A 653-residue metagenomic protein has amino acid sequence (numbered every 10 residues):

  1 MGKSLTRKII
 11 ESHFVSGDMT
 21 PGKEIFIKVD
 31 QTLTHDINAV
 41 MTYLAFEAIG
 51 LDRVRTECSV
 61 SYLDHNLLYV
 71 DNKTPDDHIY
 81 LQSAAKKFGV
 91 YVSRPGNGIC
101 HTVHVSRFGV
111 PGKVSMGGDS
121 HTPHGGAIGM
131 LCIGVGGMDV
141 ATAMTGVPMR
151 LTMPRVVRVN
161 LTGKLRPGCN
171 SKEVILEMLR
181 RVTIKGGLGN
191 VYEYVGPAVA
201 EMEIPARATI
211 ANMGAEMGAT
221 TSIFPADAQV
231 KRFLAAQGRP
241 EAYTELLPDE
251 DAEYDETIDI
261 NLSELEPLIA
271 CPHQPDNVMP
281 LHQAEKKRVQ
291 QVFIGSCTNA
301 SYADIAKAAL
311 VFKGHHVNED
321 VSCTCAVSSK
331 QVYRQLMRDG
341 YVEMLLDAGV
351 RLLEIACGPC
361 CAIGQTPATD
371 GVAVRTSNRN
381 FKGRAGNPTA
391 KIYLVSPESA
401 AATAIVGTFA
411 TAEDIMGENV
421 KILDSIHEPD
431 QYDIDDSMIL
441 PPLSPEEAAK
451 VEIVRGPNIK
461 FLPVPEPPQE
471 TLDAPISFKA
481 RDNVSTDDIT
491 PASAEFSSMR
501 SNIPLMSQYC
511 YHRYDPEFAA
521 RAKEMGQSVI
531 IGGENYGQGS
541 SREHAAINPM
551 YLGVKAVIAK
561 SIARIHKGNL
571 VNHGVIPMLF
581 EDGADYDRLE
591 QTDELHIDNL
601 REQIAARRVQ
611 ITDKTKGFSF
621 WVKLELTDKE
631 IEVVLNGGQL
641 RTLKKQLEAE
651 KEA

Functional and structural regions predicted by a protein language model:
M1-A653: Fe-S-dependent hydro-lyases/dehydratases of central metabolism
